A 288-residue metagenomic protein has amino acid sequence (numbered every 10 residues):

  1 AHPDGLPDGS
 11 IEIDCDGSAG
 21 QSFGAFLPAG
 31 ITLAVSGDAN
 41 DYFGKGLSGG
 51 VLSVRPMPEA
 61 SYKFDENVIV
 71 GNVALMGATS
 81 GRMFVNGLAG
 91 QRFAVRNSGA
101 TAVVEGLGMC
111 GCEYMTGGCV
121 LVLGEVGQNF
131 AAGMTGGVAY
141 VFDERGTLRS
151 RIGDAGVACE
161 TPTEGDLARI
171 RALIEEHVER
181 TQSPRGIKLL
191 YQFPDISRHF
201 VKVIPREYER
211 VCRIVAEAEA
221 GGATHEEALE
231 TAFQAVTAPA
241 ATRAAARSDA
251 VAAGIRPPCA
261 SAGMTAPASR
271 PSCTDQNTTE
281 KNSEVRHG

Functional and structural regions predicted by a protein language model:
A1-A246, H287: Long, distal/terminal scaffolding or interaction modules with repetitive or compositionally biased sequence
A250, P258-A260: Residue-level detector of structural "landmarks"
T265-A266: Position-driven detector of the extreme protein N-terminus
C273-K281: Short, charge-rich patches within N-terminal targeting peptides
K281-H287: Short intrinsically disordered terminal tails
